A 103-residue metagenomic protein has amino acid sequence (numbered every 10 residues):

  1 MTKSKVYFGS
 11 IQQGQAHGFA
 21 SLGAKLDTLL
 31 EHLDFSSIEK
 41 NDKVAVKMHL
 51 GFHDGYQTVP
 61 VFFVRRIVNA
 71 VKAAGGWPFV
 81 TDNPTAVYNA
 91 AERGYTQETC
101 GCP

Functional and structural regions predicted by a protein language model:
M1-P103: N-terminal and secondary-structure boundary signal
